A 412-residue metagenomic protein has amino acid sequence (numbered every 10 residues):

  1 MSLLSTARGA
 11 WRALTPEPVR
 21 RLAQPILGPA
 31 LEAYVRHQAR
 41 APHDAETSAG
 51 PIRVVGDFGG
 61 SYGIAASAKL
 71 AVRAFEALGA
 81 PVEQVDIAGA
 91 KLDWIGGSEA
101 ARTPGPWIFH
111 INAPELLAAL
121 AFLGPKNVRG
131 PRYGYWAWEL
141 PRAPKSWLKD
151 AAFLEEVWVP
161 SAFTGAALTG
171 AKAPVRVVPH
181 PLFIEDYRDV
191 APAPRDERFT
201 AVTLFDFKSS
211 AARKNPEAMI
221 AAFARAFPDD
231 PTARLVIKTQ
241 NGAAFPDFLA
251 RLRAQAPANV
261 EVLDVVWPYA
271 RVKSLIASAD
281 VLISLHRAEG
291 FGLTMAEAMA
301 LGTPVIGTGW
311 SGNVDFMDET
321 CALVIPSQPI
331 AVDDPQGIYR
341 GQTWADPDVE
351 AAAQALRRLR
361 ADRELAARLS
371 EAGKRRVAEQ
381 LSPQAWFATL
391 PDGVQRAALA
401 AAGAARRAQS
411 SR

Functional and structural regions predicted by a protein language model:
S2-P114: N-terminal pre-catalytic "stem/leader" segment of glycosyltransferase-like enzymes
R53-V55, R73, E83-T169, A270-R271: Extended catalytic core of nucleotide-activated donor transferases of GT-like folds
A66-L70, A74, I184, D189 (+2 more regions): Conserved catalytic-core segment of nucleotide-activated headgroup transferases in glycan assembly
L282-I283, I306: A short hydrophobic beta-strand element within the catalytic core of glycosyltransferases that build diverse glycans
R287: Aromatic "clamp/platform" in nucleotide-sugar-dependent glycosyltransferases that forms part of the donor/acceptor
P304-G307, M317, C321-P326: Short hydrophobic beta-strand element within catalytic cores of glycosyltransferases and related nucleotide-activated
A351-Q354, R358, L365-E379: A short, well-ordered alpha-helix in the C-terminal region of glycosyltransferases
P383-R412: C-terminal alpha-helical cap of glycosyltransferases
